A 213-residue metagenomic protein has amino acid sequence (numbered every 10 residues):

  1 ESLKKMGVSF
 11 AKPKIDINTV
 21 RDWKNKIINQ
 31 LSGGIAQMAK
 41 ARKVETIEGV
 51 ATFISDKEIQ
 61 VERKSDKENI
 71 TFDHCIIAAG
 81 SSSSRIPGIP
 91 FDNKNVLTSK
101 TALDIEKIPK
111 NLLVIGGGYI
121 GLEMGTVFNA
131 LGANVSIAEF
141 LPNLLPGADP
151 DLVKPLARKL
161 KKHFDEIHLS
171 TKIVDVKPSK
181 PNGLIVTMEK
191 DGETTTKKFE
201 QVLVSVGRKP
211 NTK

Functional and structural regions predicted by a protein language model:
E1-I108, L141-L145, D151-K154, K159-H163 (+2 more regions): Glycine-rich flavin
R63, E139, M188-K190, Q201 (+1 more regions): Flexible glycine-/small-residue-rich
K67-N69, E193-T196: Short, mixed charged/polar active-site loops that provide acid/base catalysis or chelate metal/phosphate cofactors
F72-H74, A78-S84, F199-T212: Glycine-/small-residue-rich beta->alpha transition segments that form the dinucleotide
A78, I115, A138, S170 (+1 more regions): Generic beta-strand/beta-sheet core signal
N93, G117, D149-V153, S170 (+2 more regions): ATP/adenylate-binding site constellation spanning eukaryotic-like Ser/Thr protein kinases, ABC-transporter
E106-A148: Rossmann-like NAD(P)H-binding beta-loop-alpha module
G183, T196-E200: Mobile, glycine/GP-rich and aromatic-enriched active-site lid/loop segments adjacent to catalytic centers
